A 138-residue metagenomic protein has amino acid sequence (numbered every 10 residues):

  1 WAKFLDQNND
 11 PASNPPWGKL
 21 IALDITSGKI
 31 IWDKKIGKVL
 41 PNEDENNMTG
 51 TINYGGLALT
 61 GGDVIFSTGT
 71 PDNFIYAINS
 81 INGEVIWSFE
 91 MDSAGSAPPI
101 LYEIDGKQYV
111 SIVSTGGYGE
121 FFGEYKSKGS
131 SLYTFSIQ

Functional and structural regions predicted by a protein language model:
W1-Q138: A fold-level detector for beta-propeller and closely related beta-sheet-rich head/sensor domains
